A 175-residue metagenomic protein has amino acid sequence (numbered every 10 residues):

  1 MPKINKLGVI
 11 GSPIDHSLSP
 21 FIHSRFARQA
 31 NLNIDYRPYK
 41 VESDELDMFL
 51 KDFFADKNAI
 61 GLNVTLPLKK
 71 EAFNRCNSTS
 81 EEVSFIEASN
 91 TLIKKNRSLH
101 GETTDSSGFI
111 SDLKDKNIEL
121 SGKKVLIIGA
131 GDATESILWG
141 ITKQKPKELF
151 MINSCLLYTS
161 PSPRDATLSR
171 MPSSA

Functional and structural regions predicted by a protein language model:
P2-K116: Phosphate/diphosphate ligand-binding glycine-rich loop within oxidoreductases
G11, G122-T142, N153: Glycine-rich adenosine-cofactor-binding loop
L113-V125: Mobile, glycine- and charge-enriched loop segments and immediately flanking short secondary-structure elements within
K143-E148: Conserved S-adenosyl-L-methionine
L149-S160: NAD(P)-binding Rossmann-fold cofactor-contacting core
Y158-A175: Single conserved hydrophobic/aromatic residue that forms the stacking wall/gate of nucleotide- or nucleobase-binding
